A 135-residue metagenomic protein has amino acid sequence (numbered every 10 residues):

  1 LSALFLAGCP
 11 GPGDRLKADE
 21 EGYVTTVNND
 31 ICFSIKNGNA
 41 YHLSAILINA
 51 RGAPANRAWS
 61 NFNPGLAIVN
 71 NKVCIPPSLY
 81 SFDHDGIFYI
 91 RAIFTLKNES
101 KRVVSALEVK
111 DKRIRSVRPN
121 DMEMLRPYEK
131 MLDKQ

Functional and structural regions predicted by a protein language model:
F5-G8: C-terminal motif of bacterial Sec signal peptides marking the signal peptidase cleavage site
P10-P12: Bacterial signal peptide processing site
D14-G22: Short, low-complexity, disordered segments immediately C-terminal to signal peptides in bacterial exported proteins
G22-T26, G65-L66, L107: Short, exposed beta-strand/loop patches in secreted or surface proteins that constitute
N28-F62: Post-signal-peptide N-terminal segment of Sec-exported extracytoplasmic proteins
F33, T95-Q135: Extended, polar beta-sheet/loop recognition surfaces of beta-rich domains that mediate binding to diverse ligands
R57-L79: Tryptophan-paired
N71-A106: Extracytoplasmic/surface-exposed domains of secreted proteins that mediate cell-envelope carbohydrate/peptidoglycan
